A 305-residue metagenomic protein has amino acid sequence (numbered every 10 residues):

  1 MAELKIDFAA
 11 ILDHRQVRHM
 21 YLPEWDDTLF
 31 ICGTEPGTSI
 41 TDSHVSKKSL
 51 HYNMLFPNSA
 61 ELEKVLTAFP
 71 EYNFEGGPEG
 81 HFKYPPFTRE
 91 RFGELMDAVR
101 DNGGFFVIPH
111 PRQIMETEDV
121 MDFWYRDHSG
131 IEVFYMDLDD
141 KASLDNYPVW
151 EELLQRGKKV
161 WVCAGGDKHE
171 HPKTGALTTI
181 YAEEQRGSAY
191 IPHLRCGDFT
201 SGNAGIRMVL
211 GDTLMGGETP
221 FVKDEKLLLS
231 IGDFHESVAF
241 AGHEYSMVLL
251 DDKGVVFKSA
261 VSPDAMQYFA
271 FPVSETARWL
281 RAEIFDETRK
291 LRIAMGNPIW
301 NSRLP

Functional and structural regions predicted by a protein language model:
M1-F105, P109, W124-R126, V133-V149 (+4 more regions): A metal-dependent hydrolase metal-coordination microenvironment
E3, Y125, R156-G157, T276: Alpha-helix termination/capping residues and helix-transition junctions
Q16-V17, Q113-T117, A265-Q267: Short acidic loop-to-helix transition motifs that present clustered carboxylates
S59, Q113, G254: Short, glycine/serine-rich, charged loops/turns that create anion-binding and catalytic segments at active sites
P109, M115-T117, D233-F234: Charge-patterned, long linear interaction tracts outside catalytic cores
I114-H128, E170-A182: Substrate-binding cleft/loops of secretory-pathway carbohydrate-active enzymes
P148-L153, I180: Surface-exposed substrate-engagement region within the catalytic domains of secreted or surface-exposed extracellular
G157-V162, G166-P305: C-terminal functional module detector
